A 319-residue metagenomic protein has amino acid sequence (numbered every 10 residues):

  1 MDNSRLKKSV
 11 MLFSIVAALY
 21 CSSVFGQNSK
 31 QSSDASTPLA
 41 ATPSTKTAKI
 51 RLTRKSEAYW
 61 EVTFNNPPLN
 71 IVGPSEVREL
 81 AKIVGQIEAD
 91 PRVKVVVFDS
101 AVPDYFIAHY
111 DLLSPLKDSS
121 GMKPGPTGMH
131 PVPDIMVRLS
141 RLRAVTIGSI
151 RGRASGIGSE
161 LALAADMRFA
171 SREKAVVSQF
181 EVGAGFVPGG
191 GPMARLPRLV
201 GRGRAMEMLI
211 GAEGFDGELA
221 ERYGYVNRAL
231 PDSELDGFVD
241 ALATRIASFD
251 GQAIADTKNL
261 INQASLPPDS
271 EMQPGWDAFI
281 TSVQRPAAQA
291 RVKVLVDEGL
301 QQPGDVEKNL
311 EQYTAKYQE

Functional and structural regions predicted by a protein language model:
D2-M11: Bacterial N-terminal signal peptides that target proteins for export
R5, A18, Q27-E57, P103 (+4 more regions): C-terminal alpha-helix plus adjacent terminal tail
L12-Y20: Bacterial N-terminal signal peptides
Q27-D99, P103, V137: Conserved CoA-thioester-binding segment of acyl-CoA-metabolizing enzymes
V62, E79-L80, F98, D111 (+5 more regions): Terminal peptide-recognition signature
S75-E79, P131, R138, F238 (+2 more regions): Charged catalytic carboxylate motif
S100-I135, A154, G185: Glycine- (often His-adjacent) and acidic-residue-rich active-site loop that binds/positions the CoA thioester
V137-G251: Crotonase-fold acyl-CoA enzyme core
